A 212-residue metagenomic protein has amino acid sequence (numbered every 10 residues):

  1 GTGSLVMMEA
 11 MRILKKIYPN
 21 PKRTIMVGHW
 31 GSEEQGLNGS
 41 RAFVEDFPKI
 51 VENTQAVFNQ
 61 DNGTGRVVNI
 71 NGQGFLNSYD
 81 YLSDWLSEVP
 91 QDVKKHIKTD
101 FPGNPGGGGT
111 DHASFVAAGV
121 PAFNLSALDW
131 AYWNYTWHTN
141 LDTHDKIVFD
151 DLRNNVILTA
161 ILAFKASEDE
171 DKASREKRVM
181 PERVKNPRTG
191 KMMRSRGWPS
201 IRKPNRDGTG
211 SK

Functional and structural regions predicted by a protein language model:
G1-G28, A42, P48: Catalytic-core environment of secreted peptidases
G1-L5, E34, F149-R153: Short, conserved micro-motifs enriched in small and acidic residues
T2, G74-N77, T143, I147: Alpha-helix N-cap and loop-to-helix initiation/capping positions
M8, R12, K16, R23 (+2 more regions): His/Asp/Glu-rich mid-to-C-terminal helical/loop segments that flank catalytic regions of hydrolases
M11-Y18, H29, F47, L86-I97 (+1 more regions): Sec/Tat-exported extracytoplasmic proteins
W30-N134, I201: Metal-dependent peptidase/peptidase-like ectodomains
R188-K212: Extracellular/periplasmic low-complexity linear segments
